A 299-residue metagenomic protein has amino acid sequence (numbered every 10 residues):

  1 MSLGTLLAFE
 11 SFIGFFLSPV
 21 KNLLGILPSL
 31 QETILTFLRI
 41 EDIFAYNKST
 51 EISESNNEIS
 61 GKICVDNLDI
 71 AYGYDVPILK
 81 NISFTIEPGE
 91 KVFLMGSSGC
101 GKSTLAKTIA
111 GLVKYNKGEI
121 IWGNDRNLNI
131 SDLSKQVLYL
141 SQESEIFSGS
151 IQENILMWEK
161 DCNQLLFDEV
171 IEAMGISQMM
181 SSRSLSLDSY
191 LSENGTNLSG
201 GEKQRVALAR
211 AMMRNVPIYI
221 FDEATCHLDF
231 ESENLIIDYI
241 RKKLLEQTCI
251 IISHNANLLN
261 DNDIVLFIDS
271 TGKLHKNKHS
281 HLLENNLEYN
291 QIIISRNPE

Functional and structural regions predicted by a protein language model:
M1-S11, L30: A hydrophobic transmembrane-helix motif
E10, L17, S134: Conserved catalytic core of two-component sensor histidine kinases
F15-I43: Cytosolic ends of transmembrane helices, especially the final helix of ABC transmembrane type-1 domains
N22, T50-S53, N67, M157: General structural signal for alpha-helix termini and helix-helix connectors
L24, E51-S53, M180, Q291-I292: Short, hydrophobic secondary-structure boundary micro-motifs
I43-I59, S181-S182: Short, flexible cytosolic linker that couples an ABC transmembrane/permease module to its adjacent nucleotide-binding
I59-E299: ABC-type nucleotide-binding domain
